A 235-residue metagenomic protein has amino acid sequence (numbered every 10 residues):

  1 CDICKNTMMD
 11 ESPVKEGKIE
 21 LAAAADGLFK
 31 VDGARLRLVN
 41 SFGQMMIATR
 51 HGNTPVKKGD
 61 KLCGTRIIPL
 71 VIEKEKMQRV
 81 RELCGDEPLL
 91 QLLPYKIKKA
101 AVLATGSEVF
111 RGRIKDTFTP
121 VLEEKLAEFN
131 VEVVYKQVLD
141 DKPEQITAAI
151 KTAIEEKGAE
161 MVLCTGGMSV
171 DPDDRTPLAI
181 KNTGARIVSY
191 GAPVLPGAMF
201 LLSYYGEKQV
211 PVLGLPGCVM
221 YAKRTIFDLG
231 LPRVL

Functional and structural regions predicted by a protein language model:
D2-V134: Short, glycine/charged-enriched hinge/interface segments at domain edges or termini
S107, V134-L235: Short glycine/threonine-rich loop/turn motifs
